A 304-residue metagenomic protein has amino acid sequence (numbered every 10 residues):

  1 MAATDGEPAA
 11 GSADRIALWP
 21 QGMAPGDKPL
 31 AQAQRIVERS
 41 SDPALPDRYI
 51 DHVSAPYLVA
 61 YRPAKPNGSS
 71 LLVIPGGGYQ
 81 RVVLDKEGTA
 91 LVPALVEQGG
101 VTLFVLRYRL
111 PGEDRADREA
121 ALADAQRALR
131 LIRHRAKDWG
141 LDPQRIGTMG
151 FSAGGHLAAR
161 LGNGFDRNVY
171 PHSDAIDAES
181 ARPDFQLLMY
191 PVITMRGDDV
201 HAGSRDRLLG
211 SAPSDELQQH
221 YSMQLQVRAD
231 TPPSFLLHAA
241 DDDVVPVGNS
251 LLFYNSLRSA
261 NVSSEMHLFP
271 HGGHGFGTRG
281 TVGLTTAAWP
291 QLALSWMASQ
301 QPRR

Functional and structural regions predicted by a protein language model:
D5-P66: N-terminal cap/lid segment of alpha/beta-hydrolase-fold proteins
I36-L45, A175, P191-Q226, P232 (+1 more regions): Mobile cap/lid helix-loop segments that gate and shape the active-site cleft of serine hydrolases
G68-G76: Short beta-strand element of the alpha/beta-hydrolase
P75-Q80, A240: Active-site glycine-rich loops that stabilize anionic/oxyanionic intermediates across multiple enzyme folds
V83-D85, A90-L91, F104-P143, R279-A287: Catalytic nucleophile-loop/oxyanion-hole region of alpha/beta-hydrolase and closely related hydrolase-like folds
R127-V200, Q218-Q219, M223, A288: Primarily recognizes the serine-hydrolase "nucleophile elbow" in alpha/beta-hydrolase and SGNH/GDSL folds
L236-H238, D242: Short beta-strand/loop motif that positions the catalytic acidic residue of the alpha/beta-hydrolase fold
L237, V247-R304: C-terminal catalytic histidine-bearing segment of alpha/beta-hydrolase fold enzymes
